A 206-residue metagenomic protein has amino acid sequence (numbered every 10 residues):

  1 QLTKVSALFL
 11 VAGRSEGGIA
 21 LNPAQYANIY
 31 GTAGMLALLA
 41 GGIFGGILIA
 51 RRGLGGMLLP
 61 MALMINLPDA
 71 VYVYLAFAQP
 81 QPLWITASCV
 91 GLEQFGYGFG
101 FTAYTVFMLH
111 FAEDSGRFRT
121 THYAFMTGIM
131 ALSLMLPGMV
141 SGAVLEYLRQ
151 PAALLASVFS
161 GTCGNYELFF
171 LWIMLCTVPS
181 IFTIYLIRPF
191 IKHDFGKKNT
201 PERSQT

Functional and structural regions predicted by a protein language model:
Q1-N199: Membrane-embedded alpha-helical bundles of multi-pass transporters/translocases, especially carrier/permease families
